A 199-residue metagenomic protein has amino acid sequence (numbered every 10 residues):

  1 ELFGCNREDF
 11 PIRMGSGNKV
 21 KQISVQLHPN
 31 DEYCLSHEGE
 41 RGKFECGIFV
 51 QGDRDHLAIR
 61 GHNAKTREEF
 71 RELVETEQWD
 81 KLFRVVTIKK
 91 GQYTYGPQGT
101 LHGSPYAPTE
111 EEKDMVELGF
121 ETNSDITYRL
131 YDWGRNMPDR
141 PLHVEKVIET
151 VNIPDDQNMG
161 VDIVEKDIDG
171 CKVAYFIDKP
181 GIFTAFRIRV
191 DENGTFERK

Functional and structural regions predicted by a protein language model:
E1-K90, P105-K199: Active-site region of the double-stranded beta-helix
